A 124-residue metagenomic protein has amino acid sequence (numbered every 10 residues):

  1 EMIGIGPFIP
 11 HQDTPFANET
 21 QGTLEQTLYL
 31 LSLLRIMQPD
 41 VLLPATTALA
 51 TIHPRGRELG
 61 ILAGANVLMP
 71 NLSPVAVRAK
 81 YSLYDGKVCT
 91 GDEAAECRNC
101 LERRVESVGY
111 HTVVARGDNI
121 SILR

Functional and structural regions predicted by a protein language model:
M2-R124: Auxiliary Fe-S-binding modules of radical SAM enzymes
